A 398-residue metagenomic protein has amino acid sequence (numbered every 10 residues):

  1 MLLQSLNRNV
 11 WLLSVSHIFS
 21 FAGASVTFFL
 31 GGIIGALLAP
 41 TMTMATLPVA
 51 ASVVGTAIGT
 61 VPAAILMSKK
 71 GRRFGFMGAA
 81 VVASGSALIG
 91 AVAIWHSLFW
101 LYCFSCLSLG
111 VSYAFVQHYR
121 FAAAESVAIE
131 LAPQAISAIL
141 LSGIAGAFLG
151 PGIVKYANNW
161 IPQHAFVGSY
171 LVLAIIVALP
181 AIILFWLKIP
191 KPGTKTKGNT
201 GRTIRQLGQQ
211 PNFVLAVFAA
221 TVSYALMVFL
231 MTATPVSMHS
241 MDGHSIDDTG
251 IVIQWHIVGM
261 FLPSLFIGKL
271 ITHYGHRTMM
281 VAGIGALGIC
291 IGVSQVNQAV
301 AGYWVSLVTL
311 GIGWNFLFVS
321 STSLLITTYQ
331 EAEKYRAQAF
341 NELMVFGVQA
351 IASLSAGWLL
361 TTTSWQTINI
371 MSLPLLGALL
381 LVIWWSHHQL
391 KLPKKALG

Functional and structural regions predicted by a protein language model:
M1-N7, I189-F218: Juxtamembrane intracellular "pre-TM" segments in multi-pass secondary transporters
L30-M42, T232-D248, V252: Short amphipathic helix-loop junctions that connect adjacent transmembrane helices in Major Facilitator Superfamily/SLC
G31, Y113-V127, F316-Y329: Intracellular juxtamembrane helix-capping segments at the cytosolic ends of symmetry-related transmembrane helices
G59-R72, L262-H276, L360: Helix-to-loop junctions at the C-terminal end of transmembrane segments in multipass secondary transporters
V81-H96, A286-Q298: C-terminal ends and interior cores of transmembrane alpha-helices in multi-pass membrane transporters/permeases
S105-L141: Cytoplasmic helix-loop-helix junction between adjacent transmembrane helices in 12-TM secondary transporters
V154, A174-T194, V382-H387: C-terminal membrane-cytosol helix-exit motif in multi-pass small-molecule transporters
Y329-T362: A late C-terminal transmembrane helix in Major Facilitator Superfamily
